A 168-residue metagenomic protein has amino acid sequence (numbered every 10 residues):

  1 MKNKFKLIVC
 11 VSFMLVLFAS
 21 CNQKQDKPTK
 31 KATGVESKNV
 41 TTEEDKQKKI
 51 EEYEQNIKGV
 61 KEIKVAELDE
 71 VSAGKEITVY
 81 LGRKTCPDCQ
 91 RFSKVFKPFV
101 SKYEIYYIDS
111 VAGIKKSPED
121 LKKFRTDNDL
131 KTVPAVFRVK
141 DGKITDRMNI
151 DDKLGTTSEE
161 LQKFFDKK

Functional and structural regions predicted by a protein language model:
M1-I8: Bacterial N-terminal signal peptides that target proteins for export
F13, Q25-G74, D166-K168: N-terminal leader/targeting and pre-domain segments
L17-S20: C-terminal motif of bacterial Sec signal peptides marking the signal peptidase cleavage site
G59-I63, L81, Y103-L121: Thiol-based oxidoreductase modules, predominantly thioredoxin-like and allied folds used for disulfide exchange
V65-E104: Local sequence-structure signature of Cys/Sec-based thiol-disulfide redox active-site neighborhoods
K84-D88, V111-K115, K143-I144: Solvent-exposed loop/turn segments at secondary-structure junctions within structured extracellular/periplasmic domains
R125-V139: Structural micro-motif
A135-K168: Non-catalytic, surface beta->alpha helical segment in thiol-disulfide oxidoreductase systems
